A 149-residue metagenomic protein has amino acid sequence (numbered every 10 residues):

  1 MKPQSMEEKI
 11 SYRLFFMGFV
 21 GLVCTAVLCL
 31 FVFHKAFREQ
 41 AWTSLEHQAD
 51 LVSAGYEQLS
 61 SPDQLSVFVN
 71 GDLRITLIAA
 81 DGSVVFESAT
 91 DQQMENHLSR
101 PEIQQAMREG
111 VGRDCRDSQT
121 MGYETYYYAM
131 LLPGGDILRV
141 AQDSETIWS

Functional and structural regions predicted by a protein language model:
K2-V84, A89-Q92, R108: Juxtamembrane segments flanking the first transmembrane helix of membrane-anchored signal-transduction proteins
S5-K9, N96, R100, I147: Short, structured coil/loop segments at alpha-helix boundaries
E46, R100-I103, S144, W148: Extracytoplasmic/secreted envelope proteins and their assembly/folding machinery, especially bacterial periplasmic
A54-L59, P133-S149: Helix-start (N-cap) segments at beta->loop->alpha junctions that couple sensory/regulatory domains to adjoining helices
V69, Q92-D136: Membrane-proximal, non-catalytic sensory/regulatory domains of signal-transducing membrane proteins
